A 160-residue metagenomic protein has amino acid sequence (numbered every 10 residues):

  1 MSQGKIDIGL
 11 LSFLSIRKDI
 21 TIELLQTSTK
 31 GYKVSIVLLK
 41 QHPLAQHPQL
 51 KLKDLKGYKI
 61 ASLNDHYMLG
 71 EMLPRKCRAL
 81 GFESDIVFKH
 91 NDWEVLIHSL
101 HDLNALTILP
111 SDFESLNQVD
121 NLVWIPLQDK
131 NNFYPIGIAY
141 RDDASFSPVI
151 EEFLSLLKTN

Functional and structural regions predicted by a protein language model:
M1-L38, N121-I125: Short beta-strand-centered segments that line the small-molecule binding cleft or hinge of alpha/beta clamshell
S2-I6, H66-V123: Hydrophobic hinge/microswitch elements
G4-D7, Y32, H47, G57-Y58 (+3 more regions): Structured helix-beta-strand junction loops
S12, Y58-L80, F146-I150, L154: Secondary-structure junction motif
F13-L14, L109-F113, I136: Short secondary-structure boundary segments
I22-V34, L38-I60: Flexible hinge/capping segments at coil-to-helix
A45, V123-N160: A late-sequence structural motif
